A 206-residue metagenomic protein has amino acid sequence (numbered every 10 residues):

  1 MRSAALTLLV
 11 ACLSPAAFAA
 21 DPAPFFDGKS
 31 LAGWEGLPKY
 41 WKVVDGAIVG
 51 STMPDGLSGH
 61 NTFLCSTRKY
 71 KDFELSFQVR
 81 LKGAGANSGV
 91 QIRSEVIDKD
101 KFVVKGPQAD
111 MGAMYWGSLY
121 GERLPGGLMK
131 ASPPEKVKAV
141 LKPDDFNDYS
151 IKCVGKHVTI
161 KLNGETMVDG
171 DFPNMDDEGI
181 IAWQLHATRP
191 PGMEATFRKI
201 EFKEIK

Functional and structural regions predicted by a protein language model:
M1-A4: Positively charged n-region of N-terminal signal peptides that target proteins for export
T7-A16: Bacterial N-terminal signal peptides
F18-K206: Carbohydrate-interacting regions of secretory-pathway proteins
